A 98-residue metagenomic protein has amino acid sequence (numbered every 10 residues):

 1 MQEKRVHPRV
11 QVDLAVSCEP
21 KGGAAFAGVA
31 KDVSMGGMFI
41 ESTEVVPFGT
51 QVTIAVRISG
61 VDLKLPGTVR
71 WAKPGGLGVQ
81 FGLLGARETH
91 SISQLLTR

Functional and structural regions predicted by a protein language model:
M1-V33, T43, E88-R98: N-terminal helix initiation/capping motif
Q2-E3, V52-T53, L65-G67: Short beta-alpha junctions and helix-cap segments that line functional grooves
L14-E19, G49-D62: Short conserved beta-strand and strand-loop elements enriched in small hydrophobics with frequent Asp/Gly
K21, M35, A72-L77: Short, conserved beta-turn/loop elements at beta-strand boundaries and strand-helix junctions
A30, G67-V69: Conserved hydrophobic positions within beta-strands
F39-S42, G75-L83: Short, solvent-exposed secondary-structure boundary/capping segments
D62-K64, W71: Beta-strand residues that line the small-molecule/cofactor-binding core of sensory signal-transduction domains
